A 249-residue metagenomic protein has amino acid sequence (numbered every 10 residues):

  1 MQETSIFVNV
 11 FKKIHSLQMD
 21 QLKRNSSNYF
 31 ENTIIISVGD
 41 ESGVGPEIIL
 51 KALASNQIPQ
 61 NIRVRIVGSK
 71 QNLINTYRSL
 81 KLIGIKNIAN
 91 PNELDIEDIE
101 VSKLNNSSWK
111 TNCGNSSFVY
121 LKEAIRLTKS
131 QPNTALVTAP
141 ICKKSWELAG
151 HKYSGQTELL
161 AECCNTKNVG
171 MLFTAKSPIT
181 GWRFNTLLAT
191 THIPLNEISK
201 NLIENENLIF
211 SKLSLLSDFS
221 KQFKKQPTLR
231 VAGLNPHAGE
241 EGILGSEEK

Functional and structural regions predicted by a protein language model:
Q2-I6: Extreme N-terminal basic, low-complexity initiation segments that serve as generic localization/processing leaders
F7-K249: Anion-binding alpha/beta catalytic cores of soluble intermediary-metabolism enzymes, centered on
